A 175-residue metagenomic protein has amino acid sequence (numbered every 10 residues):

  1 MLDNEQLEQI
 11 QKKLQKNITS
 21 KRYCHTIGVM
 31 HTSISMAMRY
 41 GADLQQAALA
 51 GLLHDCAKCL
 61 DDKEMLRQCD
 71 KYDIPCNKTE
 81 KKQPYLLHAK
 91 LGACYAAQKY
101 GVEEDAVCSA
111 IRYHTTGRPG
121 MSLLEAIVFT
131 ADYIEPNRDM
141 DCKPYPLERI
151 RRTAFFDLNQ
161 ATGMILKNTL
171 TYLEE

Functional and structural regions predicted by a protein language model:
M1-E5, D157, I165: Non-catalytic terminal extensions that flank enzyme cores
L2-I18: Generic N-terminal amphipathic, Lys/Arg-enriched alpha-helix
K12-K16, R39-G163: Divalent metal-dependent catalytic cores for phosphoryl transfer on phosphate-bearing substrates
H25: N-terminal glycine-rich anion-binding loops that anchor highly charged ligand groups
T171-E175: Charged phosphate-binding loop/patch that engages nucleotide di/tri-phosphates or the phosphate backbone of nucleic
